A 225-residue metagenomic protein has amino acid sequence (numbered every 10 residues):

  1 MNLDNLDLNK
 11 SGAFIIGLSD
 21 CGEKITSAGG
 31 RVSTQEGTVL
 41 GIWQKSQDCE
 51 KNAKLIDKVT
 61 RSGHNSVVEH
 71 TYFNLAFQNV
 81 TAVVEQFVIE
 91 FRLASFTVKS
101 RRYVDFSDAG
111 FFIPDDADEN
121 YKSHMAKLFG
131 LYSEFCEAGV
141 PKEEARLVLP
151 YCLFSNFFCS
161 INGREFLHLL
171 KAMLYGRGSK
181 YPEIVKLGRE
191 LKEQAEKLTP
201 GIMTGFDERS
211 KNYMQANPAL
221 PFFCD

Functional and structural regions predicted by a protein language model:
M1-D225: A conserved ligand/cofactor-binding region detector
